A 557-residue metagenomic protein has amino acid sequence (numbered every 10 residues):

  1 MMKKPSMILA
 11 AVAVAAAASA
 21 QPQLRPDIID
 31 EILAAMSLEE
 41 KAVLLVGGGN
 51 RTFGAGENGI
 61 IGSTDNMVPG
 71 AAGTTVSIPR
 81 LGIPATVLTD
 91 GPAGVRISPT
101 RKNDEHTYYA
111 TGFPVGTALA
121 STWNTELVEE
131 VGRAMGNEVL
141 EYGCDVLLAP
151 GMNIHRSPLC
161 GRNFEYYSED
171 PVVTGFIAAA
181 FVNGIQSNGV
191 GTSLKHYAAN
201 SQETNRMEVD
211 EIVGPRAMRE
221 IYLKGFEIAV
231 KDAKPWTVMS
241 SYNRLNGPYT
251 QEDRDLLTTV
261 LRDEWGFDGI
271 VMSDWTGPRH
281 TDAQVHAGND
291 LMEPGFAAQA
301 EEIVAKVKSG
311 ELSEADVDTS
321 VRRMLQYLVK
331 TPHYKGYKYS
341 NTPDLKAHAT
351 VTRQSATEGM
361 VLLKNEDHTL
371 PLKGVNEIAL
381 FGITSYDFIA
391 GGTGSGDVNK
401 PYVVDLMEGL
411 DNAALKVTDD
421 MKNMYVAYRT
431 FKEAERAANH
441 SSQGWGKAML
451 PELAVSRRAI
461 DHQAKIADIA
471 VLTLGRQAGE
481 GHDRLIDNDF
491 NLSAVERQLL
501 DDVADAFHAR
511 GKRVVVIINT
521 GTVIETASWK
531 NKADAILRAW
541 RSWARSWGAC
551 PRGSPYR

Functional and structural regions predicted by a protein language model:
M2-A20: Gram-negative bacterial Sec-dependent N-terminal signal peptides
A17-R557: Glycoside hydrolase catalytic-domain context in secreted enzymes
